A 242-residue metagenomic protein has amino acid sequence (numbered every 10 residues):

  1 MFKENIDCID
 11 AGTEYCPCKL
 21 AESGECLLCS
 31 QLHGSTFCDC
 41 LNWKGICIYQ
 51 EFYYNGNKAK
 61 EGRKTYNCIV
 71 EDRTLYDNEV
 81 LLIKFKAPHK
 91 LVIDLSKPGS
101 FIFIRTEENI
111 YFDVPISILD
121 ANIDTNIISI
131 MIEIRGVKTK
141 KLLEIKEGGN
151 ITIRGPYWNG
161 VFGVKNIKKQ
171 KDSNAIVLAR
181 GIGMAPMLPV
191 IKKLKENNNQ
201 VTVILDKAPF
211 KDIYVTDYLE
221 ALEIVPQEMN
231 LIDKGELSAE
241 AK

Functional and structural regions predicted by a protein language model:
M1-E4, D113-L119, K165: Amphipathic repeat-derived elements
M1-G62: Cysteine-cluster motifs in flexible loop/terminal segments that predominantly coordinate metals
N5, N42, N55-N57, N67 (+10 more regions): Detector for Asparagine
T13, Y54-N57, I69, I102 (+4 more regions): Generic preference for well-ordered secondary structure
C16-C18, P98-F101, V114-I116, Y157-W158 (+1 more regions): Long, contiguous hydrophobic alpha-helical segments, chiefly transmembrane helices and signal peptides
G56-T152: Ferredoxin-reductase
V137-K242: FNR/FR-type flavoprotein reductase catalytic core
